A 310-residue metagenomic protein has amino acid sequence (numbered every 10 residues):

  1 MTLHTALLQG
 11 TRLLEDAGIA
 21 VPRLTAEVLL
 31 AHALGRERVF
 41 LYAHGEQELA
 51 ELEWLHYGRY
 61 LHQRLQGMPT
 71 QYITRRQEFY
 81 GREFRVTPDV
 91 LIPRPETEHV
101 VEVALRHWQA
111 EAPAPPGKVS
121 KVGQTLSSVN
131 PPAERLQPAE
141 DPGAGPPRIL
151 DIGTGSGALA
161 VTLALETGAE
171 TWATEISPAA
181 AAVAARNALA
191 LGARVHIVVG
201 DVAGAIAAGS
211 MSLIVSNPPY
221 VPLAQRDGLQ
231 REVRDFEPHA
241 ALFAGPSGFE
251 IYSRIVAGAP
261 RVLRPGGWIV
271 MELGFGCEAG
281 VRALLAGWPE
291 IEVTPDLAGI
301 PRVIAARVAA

Functional and structural regions predicted by a protein language model:
M1-P22: Non-catalytic nucleic-acid substrate-recognition regions in nucleic-acid-modifying enzymes
L14, W108, A188, A259 (+1 more regions): Conserved hydrophobic residues forming the short capping helix/wall of the S-adenosyl-L-methionine
R23, L30-H107: Conserved AdoMet
L29, G67, T97, L159 (+5 more regions): Residue-level signal for inorganic ion chemistry
H99-A114, K121, S127, P131 (+1 more regions): Conserved SAM/SAH cofactor-binding pocket of Class I
A104, L163, V233, I255-A259: Class I S-adenosylmethionine-dependent transferase superfamily signal
Y220-I251: Mobile active-site "lid"/loop adjacent to the S-adenosyl-L-methionine
P246-R307: Conserved Class I SAM-dependent methyltransferase catalytic core
